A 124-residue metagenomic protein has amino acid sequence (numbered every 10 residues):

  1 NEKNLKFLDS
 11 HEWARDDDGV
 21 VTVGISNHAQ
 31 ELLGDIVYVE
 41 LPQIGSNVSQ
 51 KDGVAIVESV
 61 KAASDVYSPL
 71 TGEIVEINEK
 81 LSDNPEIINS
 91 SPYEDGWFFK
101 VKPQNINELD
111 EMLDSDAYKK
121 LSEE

Functional and structural regions predicted by a protein language model:
N1-G53, E86, S90-E124: Acidic, low-complexity mobile loops and tails
A14-D16, V60, I77-K80: Residue-level recognition of beta-strand microenvironments
V20, T71-E73: Structural motif
S59-A62, L70: Periplasm/extracytoplasmic soluble domains of Gram-negative envelope assemblies and related organellar analogs
D65-P69, K102: Histidine- and aromatic-rich ligand-binding microenvironments
I74-S90: Short, charge-rich, low-complexity interaction segments located in flexible loops at or near secondary-structure
